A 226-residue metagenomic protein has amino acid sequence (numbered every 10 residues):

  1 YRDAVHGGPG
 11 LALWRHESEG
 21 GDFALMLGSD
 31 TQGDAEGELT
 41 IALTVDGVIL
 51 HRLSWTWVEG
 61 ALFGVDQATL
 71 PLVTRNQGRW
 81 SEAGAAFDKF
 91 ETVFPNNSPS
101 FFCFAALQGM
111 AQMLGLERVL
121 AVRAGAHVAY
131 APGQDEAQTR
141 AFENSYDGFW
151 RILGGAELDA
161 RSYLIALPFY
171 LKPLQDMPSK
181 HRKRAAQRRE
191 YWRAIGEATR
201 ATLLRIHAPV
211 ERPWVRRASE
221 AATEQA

Functional and structural regions predicted by a protein language model:
Y1-K89, E190-A226: Non-catalytic substrate-recognition and accessory regions of acyl/acetyltransferase enzymes
G7-P9, L25, F87, E91 (+4 more regions): Generic preference for well-ordered secondary structure
A42, H51-V58, Q112, V119-A121 (+1 more regions): Contiguous, function-dense segments enriched for cysteine-driven chemistry and partner/ligand-binding capacity
F63-G155: Acyl-donor binding region in acyl/amide transferases
P99-S100, F149, R182, S219 (+1 more regions): Aromatic-residue detector
A111-E117, R161-A166, L203-P209: Noncatalytic linker/hinge segments flanking ATPase motor cores
G125-Y191: Active-site/acyl-donor-binding loops of N-acyltransferases
